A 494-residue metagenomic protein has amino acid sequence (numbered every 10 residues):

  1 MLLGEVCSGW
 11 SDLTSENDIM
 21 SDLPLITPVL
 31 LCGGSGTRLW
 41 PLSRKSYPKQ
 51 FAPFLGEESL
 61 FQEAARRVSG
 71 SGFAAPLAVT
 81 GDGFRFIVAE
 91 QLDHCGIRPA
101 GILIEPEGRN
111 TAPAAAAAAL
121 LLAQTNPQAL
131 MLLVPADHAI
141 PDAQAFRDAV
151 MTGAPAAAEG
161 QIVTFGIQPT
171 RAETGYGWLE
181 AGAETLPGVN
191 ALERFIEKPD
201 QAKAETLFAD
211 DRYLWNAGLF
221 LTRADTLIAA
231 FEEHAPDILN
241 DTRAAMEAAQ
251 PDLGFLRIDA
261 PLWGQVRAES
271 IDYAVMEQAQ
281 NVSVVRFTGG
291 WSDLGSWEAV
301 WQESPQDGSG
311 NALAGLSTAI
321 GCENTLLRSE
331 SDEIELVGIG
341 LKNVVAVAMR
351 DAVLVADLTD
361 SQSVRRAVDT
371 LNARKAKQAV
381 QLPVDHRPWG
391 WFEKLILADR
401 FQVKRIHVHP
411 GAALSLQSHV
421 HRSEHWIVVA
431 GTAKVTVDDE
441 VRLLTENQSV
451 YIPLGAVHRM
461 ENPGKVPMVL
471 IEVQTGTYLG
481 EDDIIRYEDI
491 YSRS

Functional and structural regions predicted by a protein language model:
E16-L30, T37-P135, A139-A145, M151 (+1 more regions): Conserved N-terminal catalytic core of the sugar/cofactor nucleotidyltransferase
S21-L25, T226-I427, T432-V450, H458 (+3 more regions): Left-handed beta-helix
L31, V134, V428, V473: Catalytic metal- and UDP-sugar-binding loop of GT-A-like glycosyltransferases, i.e., residues flanking the conserved
M131, R212, L219-F220, S292 (+2 more regions): A residue-level structural signature of the nucleotidyltransferase/glycosyltransferase Rossmann-like core
D142-W263, S283: Conserved core of the sugar-phosphate nucleotidyltransferase
L470: Noncatalytic nucleic-acid binding interfaces
